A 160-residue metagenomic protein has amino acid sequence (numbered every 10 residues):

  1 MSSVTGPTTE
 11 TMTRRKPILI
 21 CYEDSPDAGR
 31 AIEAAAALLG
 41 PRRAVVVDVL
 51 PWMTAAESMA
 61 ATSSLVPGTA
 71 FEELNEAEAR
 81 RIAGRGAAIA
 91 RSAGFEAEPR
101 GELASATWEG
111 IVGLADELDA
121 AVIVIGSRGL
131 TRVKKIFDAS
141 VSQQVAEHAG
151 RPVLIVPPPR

Functional and structural regions predicted by a protein language model:
M1-T13, A88-I123, R160: Structural beta-alpha unit
E10-V66: Small/aliphatic-rich secondary-structure junction motif
R15, V122-H148, P158: Glycine-rich, Arg-bearing micro-motifs that act as flexible, cationic patches
A31, A56-M59, E109-V112, K135-I136: Short, well-ordered secondary-structure micro-motifs
A37, D116-E117, E147: Solvent-exposed polar/charged
V45-V47, E98-E102, L154: General small-molecule cofactor/ligand-binding pocket signal
L65-R81: A short acidic, glycine-rich active-site loop that binds or catalyzes chemistry on phosphate/adenosine moieties
